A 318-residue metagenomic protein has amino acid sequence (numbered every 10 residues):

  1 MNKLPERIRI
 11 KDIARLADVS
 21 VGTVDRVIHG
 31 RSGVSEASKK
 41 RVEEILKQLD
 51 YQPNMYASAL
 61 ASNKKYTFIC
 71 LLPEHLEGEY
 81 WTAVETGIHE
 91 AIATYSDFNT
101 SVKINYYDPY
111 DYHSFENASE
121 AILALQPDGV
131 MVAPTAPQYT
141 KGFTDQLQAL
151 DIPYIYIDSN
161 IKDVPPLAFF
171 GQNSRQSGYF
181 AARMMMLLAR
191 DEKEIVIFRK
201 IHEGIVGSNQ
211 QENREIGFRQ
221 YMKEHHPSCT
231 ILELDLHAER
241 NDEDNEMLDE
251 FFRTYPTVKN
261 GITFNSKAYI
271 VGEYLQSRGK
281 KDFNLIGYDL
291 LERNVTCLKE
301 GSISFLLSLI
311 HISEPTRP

Functional and structural regions predicted by a protein language model:
M1-A59: N-terminal helix-turn-helix DNA-binding module of bacterial transcription factors
P53-H113, N117: Amphipathic helical "hinge" segments at domain boundaries
P73-T82, I104-S114, G171-S177, R199-G217 (+3 more regions): Hinge/beta->alpha junction and helix N-cap segments in small-molecule ligand-binding domains
T94-F98, L150, M222-C229, Q276-F283: Short helix-capping segments at alpha-helix termini
N117, G129-Q148, L232-R293: Hydrophobic alpha-helical
Q138-Q176, L291-I303: Flexible loop/hinge segments that line or gate small-molecule binding clefts
Y179-V196: A conserved helix-loop-strand patch within extracytoplasmic ligand-binding domains of the periplasmic binding
S308-P318: Residue-level detector of conserved catalytic or cofactor/ligand-binding positions in enzyme active sites
